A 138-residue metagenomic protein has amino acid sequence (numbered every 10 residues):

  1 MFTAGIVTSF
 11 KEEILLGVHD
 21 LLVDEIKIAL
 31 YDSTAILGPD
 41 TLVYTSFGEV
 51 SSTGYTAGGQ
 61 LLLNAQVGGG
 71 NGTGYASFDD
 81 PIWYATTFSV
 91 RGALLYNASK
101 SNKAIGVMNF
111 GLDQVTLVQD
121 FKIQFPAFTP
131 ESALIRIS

Functional and structural regions predicted by a protein language model:
M1-R91, A98-S138: Small cysteine-rich, disulfide-bonded extracellular modules of the LU/uPAR three-finger superfamily and closely related
